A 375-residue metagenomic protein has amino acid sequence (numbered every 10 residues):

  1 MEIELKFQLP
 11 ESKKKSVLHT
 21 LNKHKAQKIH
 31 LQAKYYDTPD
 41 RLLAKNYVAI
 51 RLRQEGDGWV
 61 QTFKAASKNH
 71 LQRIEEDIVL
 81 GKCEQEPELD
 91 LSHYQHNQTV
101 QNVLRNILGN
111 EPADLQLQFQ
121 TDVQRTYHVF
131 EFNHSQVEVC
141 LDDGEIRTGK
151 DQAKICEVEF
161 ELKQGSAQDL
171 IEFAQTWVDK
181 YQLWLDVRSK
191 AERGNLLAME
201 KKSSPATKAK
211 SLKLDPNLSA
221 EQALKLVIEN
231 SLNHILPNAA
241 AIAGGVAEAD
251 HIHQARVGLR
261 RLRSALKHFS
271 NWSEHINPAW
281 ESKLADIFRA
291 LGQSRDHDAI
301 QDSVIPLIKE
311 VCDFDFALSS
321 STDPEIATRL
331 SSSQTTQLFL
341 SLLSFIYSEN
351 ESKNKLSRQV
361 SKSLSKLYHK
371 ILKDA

Functional and structural regions predicted by a protein language model:
M1-A375: Cationic, histidine-enriched alpha-helical/coil surfaces that engage anionic ligands
